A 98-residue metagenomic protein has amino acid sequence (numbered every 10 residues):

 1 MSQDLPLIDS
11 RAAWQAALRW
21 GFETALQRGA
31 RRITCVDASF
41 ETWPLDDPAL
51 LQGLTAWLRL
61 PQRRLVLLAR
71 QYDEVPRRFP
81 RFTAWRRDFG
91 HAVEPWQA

Functional and structural regions predicted by a protein language model:
M1-T34, A38-A98: PLD/PLD-like phosphodiesterase catalytic module centered on the HKD motif
